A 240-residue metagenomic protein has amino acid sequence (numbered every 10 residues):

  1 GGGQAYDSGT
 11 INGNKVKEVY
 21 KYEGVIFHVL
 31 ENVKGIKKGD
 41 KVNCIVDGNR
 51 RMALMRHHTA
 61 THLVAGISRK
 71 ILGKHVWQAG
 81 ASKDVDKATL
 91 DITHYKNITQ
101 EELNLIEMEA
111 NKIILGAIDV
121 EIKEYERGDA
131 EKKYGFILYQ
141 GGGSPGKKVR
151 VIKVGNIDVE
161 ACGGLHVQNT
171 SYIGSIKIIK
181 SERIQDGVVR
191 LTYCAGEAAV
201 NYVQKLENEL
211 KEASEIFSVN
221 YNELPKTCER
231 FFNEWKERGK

Functional and structural regions predicted by a protein language model:
G1-K240: A glycine- and charged-residue-rich anion-binding loop/surface
